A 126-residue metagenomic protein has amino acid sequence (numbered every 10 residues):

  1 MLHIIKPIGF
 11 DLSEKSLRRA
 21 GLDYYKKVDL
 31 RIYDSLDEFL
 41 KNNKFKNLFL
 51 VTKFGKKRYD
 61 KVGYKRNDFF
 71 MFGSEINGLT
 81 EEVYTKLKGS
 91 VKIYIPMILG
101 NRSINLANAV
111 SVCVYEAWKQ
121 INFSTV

Functional and structural regions predicted by a protein language model:
M1-V126: Post-transcriptional modification and biogenesis factors for structured RNAs of the translation apparatus
